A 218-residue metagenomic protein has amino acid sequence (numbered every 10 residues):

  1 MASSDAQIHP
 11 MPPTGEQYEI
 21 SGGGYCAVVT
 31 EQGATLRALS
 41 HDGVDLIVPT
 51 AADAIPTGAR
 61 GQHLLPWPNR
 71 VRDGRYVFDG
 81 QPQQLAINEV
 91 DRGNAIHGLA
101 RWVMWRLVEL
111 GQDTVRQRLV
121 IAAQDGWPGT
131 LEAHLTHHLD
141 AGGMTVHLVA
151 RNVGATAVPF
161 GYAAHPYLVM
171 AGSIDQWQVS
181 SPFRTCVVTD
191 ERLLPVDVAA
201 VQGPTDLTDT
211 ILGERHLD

Functional and structural regions predicted by a protein language model:
A2, A157, Y167-D218: Active-site/ligand-binding surface loops and adjacent short beta/alpha elements that line catalytic pockets across
A2-L85: Beta-strand-rich N-terminal accessory domains
S4, P12, I87-E89, G93-A141: Extended, loop-rich substrate-binding clefts of extracytoplasmic carbohydrate-active enzymes
P12-T14, G23, G33, R70 (+4 more regions): Residues that act as N-cap/strand-start positions at coil-to-secondary-structure junctions
Y18, R37, V115, M144-V146: Hydrophobic residues embedded in beta-strands of well-ordered beta-sheets
Y25, N94-V108, Q176-Q178, L207-D218: Acidic/His-leaning functional-site neighborhoods
A27, L119-F160, A164-P166, M170-A171: Acidic, contiguous internal or C-terminal segments within carbohydrate-active enzymes that form a structured patch used
D45-G58, Q83-M104, Q178-F183, T189-E191 (+1 more regions): Glycine-rich, pocket-lining loop/helix-strand segments that form or immediately flank
